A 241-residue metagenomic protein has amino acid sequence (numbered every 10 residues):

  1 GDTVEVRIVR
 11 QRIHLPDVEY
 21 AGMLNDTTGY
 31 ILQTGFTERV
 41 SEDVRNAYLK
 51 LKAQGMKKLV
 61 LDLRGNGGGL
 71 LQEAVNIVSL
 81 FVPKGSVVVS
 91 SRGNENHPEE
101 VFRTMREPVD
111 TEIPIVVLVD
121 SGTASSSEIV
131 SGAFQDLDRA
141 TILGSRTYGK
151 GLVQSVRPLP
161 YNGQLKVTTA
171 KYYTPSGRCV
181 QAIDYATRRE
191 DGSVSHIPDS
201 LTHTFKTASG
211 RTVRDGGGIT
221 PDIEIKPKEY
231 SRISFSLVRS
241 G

Functional and structural regions predicted by a protein language model:
G1-P160: Cleft-lining beta-strand/loop regions that shape enzyme active-site pockets
I8-H14, K171-Y172, T187-R188: A short, sequence-level motif marking secondary-structure junctions
Q11, N162-Q164, S195-I197: Short loop/turn motifs at secondary-structure junctions and domain boundaries
V88-S90, T141-S145, P175, C179-A182 (+1 more regions): Acidic/polar loop patches that form or flank catalytic/metal-binding clefts of enzymes that bind anionic ligands
T123-S125, G163, Y173-C179: Metal-dependent DNA phosphodiester-chemistry modules and their immediately adjacent helices/loops in DNA-processing
S155, T168-Y185: Extended catalytic-interface subdomain
C179-G241: Conserved functional hotspot residues or short segments at active or partner-binding sites across diverse domains
